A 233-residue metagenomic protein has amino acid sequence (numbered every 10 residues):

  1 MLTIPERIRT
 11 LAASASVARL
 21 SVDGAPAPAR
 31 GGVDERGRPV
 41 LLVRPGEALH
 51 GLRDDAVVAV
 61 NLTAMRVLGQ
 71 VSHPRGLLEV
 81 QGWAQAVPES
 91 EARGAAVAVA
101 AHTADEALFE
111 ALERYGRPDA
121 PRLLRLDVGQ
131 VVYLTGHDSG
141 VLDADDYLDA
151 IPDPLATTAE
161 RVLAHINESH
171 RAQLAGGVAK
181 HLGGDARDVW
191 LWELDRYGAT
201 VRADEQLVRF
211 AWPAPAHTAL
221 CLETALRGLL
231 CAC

Functional and structural regions predicted by a protein language model:
M1-R53: An N-terminal domain-cap segment
A15-V17, R36-R38, D55-V57, A120-L123 (+2 more regions): Short, surface-exposed beta-edge/turn micro-motifs
R19-S21, N61, L123-D127: A structural signal for short, well-ordered beta-strand segments and their strand-loop junctions that often border
S21-D23, T63, R202-D204: A generic structural motif
R36-R38, R75-L77, R196, E205: Coil-to-beta-strand transition motifs
V40-L42, A59, T200, R209: General beta-strand recognition
G46-F109, Q130, L207-V208: Short, structured beta-strand-loop surface elements
A96-C233: C-terminal edge-of-domain segments
